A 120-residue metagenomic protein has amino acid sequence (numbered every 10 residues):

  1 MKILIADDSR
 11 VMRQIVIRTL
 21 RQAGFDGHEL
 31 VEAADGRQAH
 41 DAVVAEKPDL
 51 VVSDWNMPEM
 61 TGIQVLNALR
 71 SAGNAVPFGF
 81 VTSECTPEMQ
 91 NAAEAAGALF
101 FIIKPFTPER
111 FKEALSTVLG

Functional and structural regions predicted by a protein language model:
R10-V31: Two-component/phosphorelay signaling modules centered on CheY-like receiver
E32-L50: Acidic, metal-coordinating helix/loop segments flanking the phosphotransfer/catalytic sites of two-component signaling
D35, T61-Q64: Acidic catalytic/metal-coordinating carboxylates
D41, I63-N74: Short amphipathic alpha-helix used as the core "switch/output" element in two-component signaling
D54, T82: Active-site residues of response regulator receiver
M57: Receiver (REC) domain active-site loop signature in two-component systems and cognate sites in sensor histidine kinases
Q64, C85-F100: Alpha4 helix (beta4-alpha4-beta5 surface) of REC/receiver domains from two-component response regulators
F106-L115: C-terminal output helix
